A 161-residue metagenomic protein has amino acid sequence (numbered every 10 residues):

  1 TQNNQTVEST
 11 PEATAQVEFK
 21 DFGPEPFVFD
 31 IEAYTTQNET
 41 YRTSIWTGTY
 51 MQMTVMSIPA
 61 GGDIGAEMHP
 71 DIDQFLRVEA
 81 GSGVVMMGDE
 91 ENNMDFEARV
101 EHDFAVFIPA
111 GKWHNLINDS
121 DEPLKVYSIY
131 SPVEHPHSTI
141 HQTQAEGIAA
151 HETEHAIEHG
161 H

Functional and structural regions predicted by a protein language model:
T1-Q52, G65, A98, Q142-H161: A short, N-terminal "cap"/entry segment at the start of jelly-roll beta-barrel domains of the cupin/DSBH fold
M51, A60, D71, K112-W113 (+1 more regions): A generic "binding-loop/recognition-motif" signal
V55, V85-M87, V126: Short hydrophobic/aromatic-rich beta-strand segments that constitute the beta-sheet cores of beta-sandwich/beta-barrel
M56-I64: Short, well-structured hydrophobic secondary-structure segments
I64-A66, V85-M87, I108, H114-S120: Short beta-strand His + acidic residue motifs that chelate non-heme Fe in jelly-roll/DSBH and cupin folds
D71-D89: Glycine- and acidic-residue-biased ligand/ion/polar-headgroup-sensing regions
F75, E122-S138: A short hydrophobic beta-strand segment most commonly corresponding to one strand of the jelly-roll/cupin
E90-P109: Short acidic-glycine-tyrosine-enriched beta hairpin
